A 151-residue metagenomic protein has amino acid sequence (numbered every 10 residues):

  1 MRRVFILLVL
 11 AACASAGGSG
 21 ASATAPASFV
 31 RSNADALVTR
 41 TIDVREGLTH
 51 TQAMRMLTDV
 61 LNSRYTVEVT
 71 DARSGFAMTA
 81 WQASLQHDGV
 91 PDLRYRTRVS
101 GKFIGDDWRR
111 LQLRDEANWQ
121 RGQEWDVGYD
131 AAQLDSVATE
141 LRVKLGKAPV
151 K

Functional and structural regions predicted by a protein language model:
M1-L7: Sec-dependent signal peptide recognition, specifically the positively charged N-region followed immediately by
L10-A12: C-terminal motif of bacterial Sec signal peptides marking the signal peptidase cleavage site
A16-K151: Ser/Thr-rich, low-complexity intrinsically disordered terminal regions
